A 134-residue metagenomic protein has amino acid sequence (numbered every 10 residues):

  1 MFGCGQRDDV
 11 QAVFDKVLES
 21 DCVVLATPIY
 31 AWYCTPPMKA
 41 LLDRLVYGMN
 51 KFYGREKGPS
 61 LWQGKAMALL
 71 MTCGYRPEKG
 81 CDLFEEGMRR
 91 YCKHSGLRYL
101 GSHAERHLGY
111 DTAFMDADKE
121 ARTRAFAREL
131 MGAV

Functional and structural regions predicted by a protein language model:
M1-G3: Local cysteine-cluster metal-coordination motifs and their immediate loop/turn environment, predominantly Fe-S cluster
G5-R90: Helix-loop-strand module that forms the ligand-binding subsite of alpha/beta enzymes
E78, E86-V134: Glycine-rich phosphate/pyrophosphate-binding loop and the adjoining helix
